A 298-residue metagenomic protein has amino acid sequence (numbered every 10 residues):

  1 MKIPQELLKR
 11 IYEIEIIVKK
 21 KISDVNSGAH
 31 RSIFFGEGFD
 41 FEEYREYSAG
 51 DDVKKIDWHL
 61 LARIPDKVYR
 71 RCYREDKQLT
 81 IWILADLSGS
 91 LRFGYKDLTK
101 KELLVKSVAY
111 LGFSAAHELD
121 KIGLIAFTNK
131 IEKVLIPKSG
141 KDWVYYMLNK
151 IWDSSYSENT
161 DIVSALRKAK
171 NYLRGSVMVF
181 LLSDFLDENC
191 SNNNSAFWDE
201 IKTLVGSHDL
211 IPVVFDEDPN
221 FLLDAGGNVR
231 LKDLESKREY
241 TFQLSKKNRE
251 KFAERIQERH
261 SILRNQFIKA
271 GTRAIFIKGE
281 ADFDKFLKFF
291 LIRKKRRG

Functional and structural regions predicted by a protein language model:
M1-I33, E37, E43, N171-G175 (+1 more regions): Von Willebrand factor type A / integrin I
M1-P137, M178, E188-S191, T203 (+3 more regions): An amphipathic, basic-hydrophobic helix/alpha-beta surface used to engage anionic, phosphate-rich ligands or surfaces
W82, I125, F180, I211-V213 (+1 more regions): Hydrophobic/aromatic beta-strand patches that form the interior of the parallel beta-sheet core in alpha/beta enzyme
E102, G140-D142, S195: A structural signal for the main folded, soluble domain(s) of proteins
S107, S164-K168, I262: Well-ordered alpha-helical segments embedded in enzymatic catalytic cores
E132-I136, Y145-K150, E239: Mobile active-site "lid"/loop adjacent to the S-adenosyl-L-methionine
W143-V177, C190-N192: Von Willebrand factor
L182-F185: Structural motif
